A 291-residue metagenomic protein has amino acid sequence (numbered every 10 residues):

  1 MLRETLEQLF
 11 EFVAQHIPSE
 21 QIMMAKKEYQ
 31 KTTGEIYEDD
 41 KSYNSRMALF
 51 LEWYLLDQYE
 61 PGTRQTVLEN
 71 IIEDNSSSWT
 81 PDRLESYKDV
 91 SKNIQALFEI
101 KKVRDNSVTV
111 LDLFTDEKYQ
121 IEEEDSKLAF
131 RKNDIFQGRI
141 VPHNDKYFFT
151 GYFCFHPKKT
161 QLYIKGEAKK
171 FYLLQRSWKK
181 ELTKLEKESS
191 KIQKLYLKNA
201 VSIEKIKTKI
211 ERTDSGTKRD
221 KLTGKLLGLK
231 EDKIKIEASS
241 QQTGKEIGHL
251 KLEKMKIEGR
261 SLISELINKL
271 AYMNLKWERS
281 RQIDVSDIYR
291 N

Functional and structural regions predicted by a protein language model:
M1-L56, Q242, E246, K251-E258 (+1 more regions): C-terminal helical accessory/scaffold domains
I17-K101: Accessory interdomain/linker segments of ATP-dependent helicases and helicase-like nucleic-acid enzymes that mediate
N106-V110: Short aromatic-glycine-enriched beta-strand elements
E117-E122: A short macromolecule-binding patch
E123-R139: Short nucleic-acid-contacting surface segments enriched for D/E, G, S/T with interspersed K/R
R139-K146, F153-F155: Short, charged beta-turn/beta-strand-edge "cap" motif at the junction between a beta-strand and an adjacent loop
F149-K165: Short, compositionally biased
F149-T150, E167-N291: C-terminal effector modules of nucleic-acid-centric enzymes and ribosome-associated factors
